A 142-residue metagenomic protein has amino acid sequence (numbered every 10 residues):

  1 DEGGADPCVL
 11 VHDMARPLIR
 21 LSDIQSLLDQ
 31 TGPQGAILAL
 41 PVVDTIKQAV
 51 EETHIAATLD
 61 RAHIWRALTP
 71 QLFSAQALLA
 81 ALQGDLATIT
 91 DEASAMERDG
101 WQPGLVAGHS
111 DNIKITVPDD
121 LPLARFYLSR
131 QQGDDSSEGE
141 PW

Functional and structural regions predicted by a protein language model:
D1-C8: Active-site nucleotide-sugar/metal-binding loop of Leloir-type enzymes
P7, P17-L18: GT-A fold catalytic core of metal-dependent nucleotide-sugar glycosyltransferases, centered on the diacidic
H12-D13, P41, S74, V117: Residue-level signal for inorganic ion chemistry
A15, L86, S110-I113: Glycine-rich "substrate-gating" loop/helix at the edge of Rossmann-like oxidoreductase active sites
L18-V106, W142: Conserved core of the sugar-phosphate nucleotidyltransferase
E51, T116-L121: Short secondary-structure transition/capping segments
D91-A93, S110-N112, D120-W142: SAM-dependent methyltransferases
P103-A107, I113-T116: Conserved active-site beta-strand element of glycosyltransferases/polysaccharide synthases
